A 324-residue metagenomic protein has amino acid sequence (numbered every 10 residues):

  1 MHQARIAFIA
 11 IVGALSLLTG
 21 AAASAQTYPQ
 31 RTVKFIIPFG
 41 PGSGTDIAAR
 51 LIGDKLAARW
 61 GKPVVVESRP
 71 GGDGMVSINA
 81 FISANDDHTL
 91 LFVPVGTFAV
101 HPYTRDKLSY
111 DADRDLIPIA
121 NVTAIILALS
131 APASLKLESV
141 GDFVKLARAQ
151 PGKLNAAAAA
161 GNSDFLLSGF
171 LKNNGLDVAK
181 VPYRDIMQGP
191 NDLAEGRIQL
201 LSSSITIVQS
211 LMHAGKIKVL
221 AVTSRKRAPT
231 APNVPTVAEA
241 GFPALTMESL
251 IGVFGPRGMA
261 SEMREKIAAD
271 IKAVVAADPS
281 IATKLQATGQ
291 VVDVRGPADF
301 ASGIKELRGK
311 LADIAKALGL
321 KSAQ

Functional and structural regions predicted by a protein language model:
M1-A4: N-terminal secretory signal peptides that target proteins for export/translocation
A7-T19: Bacterial N-terminal signal peptides
A25-R114, P151-K153, N162-S163, N174-S202 (+4 more regions): N-terminal (or domain-start) structured segment
Q30-T32, N173-N174, S261-Q324: An extracytoplasmic/periplasmic, membrane-proximal ligand-sensing/linker region
I47, L51, K55, V76 (+16 more regions): Extracytoplasmic/secreted proteins, especially bacterial periplasmic and envelope-associated proteins
K55-R59, A133-S134, E138-K145, H213 (+4 more regions): Short hydrophobic alpha-helices and adjacent helix-cap/hinge residues
S83-T89, Y103-Q188, V237, L250-K284: Hinge/capping helix and adjacent helix->loop/strand transition within the periplasmic-binding protein
G96-K107, D164-N173, L200-V234, A312: A ligand-binding cleft/hinge motif common to bilobed small-molecule-binding domains
